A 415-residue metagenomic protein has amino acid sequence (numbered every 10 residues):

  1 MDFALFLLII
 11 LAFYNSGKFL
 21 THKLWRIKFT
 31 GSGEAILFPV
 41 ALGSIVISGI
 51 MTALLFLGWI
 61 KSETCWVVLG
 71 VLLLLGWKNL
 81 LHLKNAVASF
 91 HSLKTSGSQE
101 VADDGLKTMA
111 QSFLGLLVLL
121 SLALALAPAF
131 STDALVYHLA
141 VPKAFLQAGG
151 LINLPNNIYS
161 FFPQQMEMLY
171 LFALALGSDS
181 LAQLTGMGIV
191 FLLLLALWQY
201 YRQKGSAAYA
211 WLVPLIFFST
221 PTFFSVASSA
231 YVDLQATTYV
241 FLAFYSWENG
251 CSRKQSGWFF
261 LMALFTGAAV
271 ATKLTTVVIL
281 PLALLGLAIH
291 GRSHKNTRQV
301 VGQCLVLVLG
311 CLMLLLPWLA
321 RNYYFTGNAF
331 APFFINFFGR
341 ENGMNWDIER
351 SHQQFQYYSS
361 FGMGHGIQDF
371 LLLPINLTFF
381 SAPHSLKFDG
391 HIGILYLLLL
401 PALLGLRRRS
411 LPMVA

Functional and structural regions predicted by a protein language model:
M1-S98, G405, L411: Membrane-embedded, hydrophobic transmembrane alpha-helices
K18, I45, L73-L81, F172 (+2 more regions): Transmembrane-helix motifs of polytopic, lipid-linked glycan transferases
F29-F38, S180-L181, L197-P221, T238 (+1 more regions): Transmembrane-helix signature of polytopic, membrane-embedded enzymes that assemble or transfer cell-envelope glycans
G115, V190-L192, W198, D369-P412: Hydrophobic, aromatic-rich transmembrane alpha-helices and their immediate juxtamembrane boundary segments
Q199, Q203-G205, A243-F259: Membrane-interface transmembrane helices that cradle and orient dolichyl/undecaprenyl
V213-P214, W247, W258-L274, L280-L284 (+1 more regions): Membrane-interface alpha helices of multi-pass inner-membrane proteins
S225-Q235: Short acidic/glycine- and proline-prone juxtamembrane loop motifs at membrane-interface regions of multi-pass membrane
I279-L312, L319: Perimembrane helix-loop-helix junctions
